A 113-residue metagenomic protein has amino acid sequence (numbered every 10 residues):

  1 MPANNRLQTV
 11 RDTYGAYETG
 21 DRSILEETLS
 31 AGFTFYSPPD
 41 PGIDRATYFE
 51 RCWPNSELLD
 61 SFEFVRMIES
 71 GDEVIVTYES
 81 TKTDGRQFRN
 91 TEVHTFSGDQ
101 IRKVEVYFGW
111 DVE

Functional and structural regions predicted by a protein language model:
P2-N5, R11-D12, E18, T34-P38 (+1 more regions): A beta-strand edge to alpha-helix "cap/lid" segment located at domain peripheries
Y17-I24: Short helix-adjacent coil turns
S30: Helix-to-beta-strand junctions that scaffold the AdoMet/dcAdoMet cofactor pocket in Class I SAM-dependent enzymes
P41-I43: Acidic-and-aromatic substrate-binding clefts and catalytic sites of carbohydrate-active enzymes
